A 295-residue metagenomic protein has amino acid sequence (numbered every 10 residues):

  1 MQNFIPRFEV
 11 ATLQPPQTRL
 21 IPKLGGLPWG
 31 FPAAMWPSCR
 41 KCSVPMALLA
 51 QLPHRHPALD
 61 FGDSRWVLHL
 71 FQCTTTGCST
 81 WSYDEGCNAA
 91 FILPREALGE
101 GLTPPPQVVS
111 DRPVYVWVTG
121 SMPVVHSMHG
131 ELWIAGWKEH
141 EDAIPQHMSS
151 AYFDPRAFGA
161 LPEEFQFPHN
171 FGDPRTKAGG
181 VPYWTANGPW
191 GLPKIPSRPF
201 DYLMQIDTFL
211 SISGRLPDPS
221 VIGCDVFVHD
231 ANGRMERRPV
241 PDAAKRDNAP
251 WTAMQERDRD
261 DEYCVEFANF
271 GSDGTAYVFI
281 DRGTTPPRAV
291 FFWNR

Functional and structural regions predicted by a protein language model:
M1-R295: Preference for intrinsically disordered or flexible, low-complexity segments and adjacent hinge/connector residues
